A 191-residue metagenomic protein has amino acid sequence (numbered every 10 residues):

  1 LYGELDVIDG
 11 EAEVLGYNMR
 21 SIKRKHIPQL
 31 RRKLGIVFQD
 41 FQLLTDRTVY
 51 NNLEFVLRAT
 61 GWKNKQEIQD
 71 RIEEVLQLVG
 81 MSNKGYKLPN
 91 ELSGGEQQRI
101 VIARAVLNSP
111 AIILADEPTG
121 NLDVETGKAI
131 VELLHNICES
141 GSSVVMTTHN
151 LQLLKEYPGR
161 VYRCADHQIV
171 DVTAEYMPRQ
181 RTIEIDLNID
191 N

Functional and structural regions predicted by a protein language model:
Y2: Helix-to-loop junction immediately C-terminal to a conserved catalytic motif
G10-N18: Conserved ABC transporter NBD signature motif
R47-F55: Short coil-to-helix segment of the ABC ATPase nucleotide-binding domain corresponding to the Q-loop/switch region
K87-N90, N108, S140: Conserved signature/switch motifs of ABC ATPase nucleotide-binding domains
L88-L92, E96-Q98: Conserved ABC ATPase signature
I113-D116: Catalytic Walker B motif of ABC-type/P-loop ATPase nucleotide-binding domains
V124-T126: Helix N-cap at the start of a conserved alpha-helix in ABC-type nucleotide-binding domains
